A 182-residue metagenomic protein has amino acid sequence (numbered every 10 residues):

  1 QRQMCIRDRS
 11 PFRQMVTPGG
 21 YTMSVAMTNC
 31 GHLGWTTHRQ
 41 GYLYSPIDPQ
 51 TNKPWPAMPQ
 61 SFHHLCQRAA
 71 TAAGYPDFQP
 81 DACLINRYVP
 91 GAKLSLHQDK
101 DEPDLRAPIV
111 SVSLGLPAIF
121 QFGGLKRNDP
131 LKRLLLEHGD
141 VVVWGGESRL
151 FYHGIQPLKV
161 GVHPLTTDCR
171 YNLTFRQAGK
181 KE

Functional and structural regions predicted by a protein language model:
Q3, R7-E182: Non-heme Fe(II) oxygenase metal-center motifs and adjacent flexible, charged/small-residue loops
